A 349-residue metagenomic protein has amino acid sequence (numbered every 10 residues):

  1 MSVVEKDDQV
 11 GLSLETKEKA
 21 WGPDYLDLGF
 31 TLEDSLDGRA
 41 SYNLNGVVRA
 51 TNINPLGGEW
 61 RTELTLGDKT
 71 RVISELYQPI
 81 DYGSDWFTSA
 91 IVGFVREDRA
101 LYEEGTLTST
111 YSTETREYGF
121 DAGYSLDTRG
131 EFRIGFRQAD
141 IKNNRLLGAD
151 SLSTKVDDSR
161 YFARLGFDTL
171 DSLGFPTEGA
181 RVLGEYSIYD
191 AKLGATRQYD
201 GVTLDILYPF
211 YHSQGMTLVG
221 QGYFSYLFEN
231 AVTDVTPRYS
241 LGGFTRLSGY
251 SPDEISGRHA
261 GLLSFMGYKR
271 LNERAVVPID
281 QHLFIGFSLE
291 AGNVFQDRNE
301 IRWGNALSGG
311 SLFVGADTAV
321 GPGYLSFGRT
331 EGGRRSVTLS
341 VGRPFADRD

Functional and structural regions predicted by a protein language model:
S2-S172, S240-L241, E254, P322-D349: Gram-negative/organellar outer-membrane beta-barrel architecture
E5-D7, S213, A316-V320: A generic beta-sheet turn/junction motif
Y25-S35, S151, D158-L283, F287-L289 (+2 more regions): C-terminal outer-membrane beta-barrel translocator/porin domains of Gram-negative envelope proteins and their
V294-D297, R302-N305, G309-G310: C-terminal soluble interaction/assembly domains
A306-Y324, G328-E331: Internal helix-turn-beta structural module
